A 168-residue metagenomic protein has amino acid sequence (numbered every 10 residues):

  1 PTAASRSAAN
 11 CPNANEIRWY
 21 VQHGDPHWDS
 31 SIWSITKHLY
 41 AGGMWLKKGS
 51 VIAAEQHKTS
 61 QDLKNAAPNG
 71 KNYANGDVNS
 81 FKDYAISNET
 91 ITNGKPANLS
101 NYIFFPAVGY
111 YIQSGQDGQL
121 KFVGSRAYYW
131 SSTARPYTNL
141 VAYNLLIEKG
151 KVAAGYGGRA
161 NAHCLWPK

Functional and structural regions predicted by a protein language model:
P1-A3, A8, A14: Non-globular, low-complexity intrinsically disordered regions
E16-K168: C-terminal, surface-exposed recognition/capping segments
